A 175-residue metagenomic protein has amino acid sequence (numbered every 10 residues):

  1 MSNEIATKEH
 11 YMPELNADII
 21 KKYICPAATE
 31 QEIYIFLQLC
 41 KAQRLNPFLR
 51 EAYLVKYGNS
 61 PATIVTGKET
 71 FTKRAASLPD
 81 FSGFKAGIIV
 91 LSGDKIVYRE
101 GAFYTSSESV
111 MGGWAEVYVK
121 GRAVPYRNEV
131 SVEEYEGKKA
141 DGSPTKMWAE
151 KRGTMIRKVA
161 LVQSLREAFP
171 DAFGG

Functional and structural regions predicted by a protein language model:
M1-G175: Glycine-rich anion-binding surface patch
